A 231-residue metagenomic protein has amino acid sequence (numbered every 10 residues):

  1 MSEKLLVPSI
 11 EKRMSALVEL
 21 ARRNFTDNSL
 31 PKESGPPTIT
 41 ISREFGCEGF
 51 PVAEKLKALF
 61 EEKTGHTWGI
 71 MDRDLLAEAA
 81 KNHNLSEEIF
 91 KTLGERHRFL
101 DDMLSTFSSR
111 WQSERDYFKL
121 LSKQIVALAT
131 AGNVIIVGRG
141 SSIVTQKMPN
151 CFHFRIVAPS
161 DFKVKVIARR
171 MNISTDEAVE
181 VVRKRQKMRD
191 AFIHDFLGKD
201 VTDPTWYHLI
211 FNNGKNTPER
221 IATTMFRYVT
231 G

Functional and structural regions predicted by a protein language model:
M1-W111, K119-N133, I143-F152, K165 (+2 more regions): Glycine-rich phosphate-binding loop of ATP-dependent small-molecule kinases
S2, A16-N28, F99-M103, S174-P218: Small-molecule kinase domains that catalyze NTP-dependent phosphoryl transfer to phosphate-bearing small molecules
R43, I156-A158, N213: Flexible glycine-/small-residue-rich
C47-F50, D161, P218-E219: Loop/helix-junction capping segments adjacent to catalytic residues or to phosphate/diphosphate-binding pockets
W111-R115, M188-R189: Short, flexible loop segments at the rims of nucleotide/cofactor-binding pockets, characterized by
G138-S142: Short, polar loop motifs at secondary-structure junctions
P149-R169, T175-A178, V182-R183: Conserved phosphate-donor/acceptor-positioning beta-strand/loop module used by diverse small-molecule
T217, I221-M225: Short, hydrophobic-biased amphipathic alpha-helical segments
